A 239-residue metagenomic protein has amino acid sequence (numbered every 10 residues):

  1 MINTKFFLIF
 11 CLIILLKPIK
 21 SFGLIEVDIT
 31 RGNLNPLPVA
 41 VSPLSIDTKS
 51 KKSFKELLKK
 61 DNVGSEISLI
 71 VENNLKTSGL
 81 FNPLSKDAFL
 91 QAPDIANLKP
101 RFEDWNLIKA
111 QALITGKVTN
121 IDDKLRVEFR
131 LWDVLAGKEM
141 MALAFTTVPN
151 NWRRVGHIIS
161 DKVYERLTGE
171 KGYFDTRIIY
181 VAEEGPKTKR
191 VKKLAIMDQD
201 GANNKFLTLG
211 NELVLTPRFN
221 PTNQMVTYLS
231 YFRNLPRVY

Functional and structural regions predicted by a protein language model:
L16-P18: N-terminal signal peptide c-region/cleavage motif recognized by signal peptidases
I25-E26, I95-K162: Amphipathic beta-strand/beta-sheet edge segments enriched in Tyr/Trp
D28-R101, I114-K117: Short beta-strand->alpha-helix linker/helix-N-cap micro-motif that forms a surface specificity/interaction loop
T115, I178-E183, M225-L229: Residue position within the beta-strands of beta-propeller blades
W152, R166, N211-L229: Conserved beta-propeller blade repeats
E170-F174, P221-T222: Residue-level detector of Asp-centered blade-edge/turn motifs that repeat once per structural unit in beta-propeller
T188-K205, M225, L229-Y239: Beta-propeller blade-edge and WD-like acidic-aromatic loop motif
